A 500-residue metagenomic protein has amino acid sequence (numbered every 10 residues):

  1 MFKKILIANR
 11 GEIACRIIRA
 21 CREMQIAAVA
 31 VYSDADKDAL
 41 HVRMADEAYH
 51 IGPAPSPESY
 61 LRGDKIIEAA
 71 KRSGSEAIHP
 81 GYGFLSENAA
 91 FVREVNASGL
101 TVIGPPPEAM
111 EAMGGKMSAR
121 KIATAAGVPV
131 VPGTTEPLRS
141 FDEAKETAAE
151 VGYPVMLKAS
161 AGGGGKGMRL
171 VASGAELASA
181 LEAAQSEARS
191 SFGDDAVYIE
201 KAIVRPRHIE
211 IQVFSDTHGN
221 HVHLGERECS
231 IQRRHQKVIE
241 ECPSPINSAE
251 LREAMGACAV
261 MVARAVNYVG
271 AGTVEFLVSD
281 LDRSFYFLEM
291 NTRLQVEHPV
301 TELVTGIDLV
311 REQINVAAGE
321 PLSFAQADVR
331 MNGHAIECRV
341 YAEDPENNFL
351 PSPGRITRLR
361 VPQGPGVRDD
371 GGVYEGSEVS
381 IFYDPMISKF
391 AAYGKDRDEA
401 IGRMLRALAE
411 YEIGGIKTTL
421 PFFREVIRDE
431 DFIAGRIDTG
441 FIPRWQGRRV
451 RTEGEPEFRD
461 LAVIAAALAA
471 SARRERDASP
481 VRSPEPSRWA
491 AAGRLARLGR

Functional and structural regions predicted by a protein language model:
M1-V274, V278-Q295: N-terminal beta-alpha lobe that positions the nucleotide/phosphoryl donor in ATP/NTP-coupled carboxylate activation
P299-R500: Catalytic cores of soluble metabolic enzymes centered on carboxylation/carboxyl-transfer
